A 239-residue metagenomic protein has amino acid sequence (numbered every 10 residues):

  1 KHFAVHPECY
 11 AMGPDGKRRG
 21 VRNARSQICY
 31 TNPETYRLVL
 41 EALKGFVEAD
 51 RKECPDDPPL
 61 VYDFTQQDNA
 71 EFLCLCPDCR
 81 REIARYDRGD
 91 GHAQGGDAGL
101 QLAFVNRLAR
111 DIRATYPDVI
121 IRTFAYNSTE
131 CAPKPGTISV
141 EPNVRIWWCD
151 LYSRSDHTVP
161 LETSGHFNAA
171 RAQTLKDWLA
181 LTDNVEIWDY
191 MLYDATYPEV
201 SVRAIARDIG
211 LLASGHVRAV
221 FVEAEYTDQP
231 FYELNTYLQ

Functional and structural regions predicted by a protein language model:
K1-P33, R37, E41-Q239: Catalytic-core regions of glycoside hydrolase
